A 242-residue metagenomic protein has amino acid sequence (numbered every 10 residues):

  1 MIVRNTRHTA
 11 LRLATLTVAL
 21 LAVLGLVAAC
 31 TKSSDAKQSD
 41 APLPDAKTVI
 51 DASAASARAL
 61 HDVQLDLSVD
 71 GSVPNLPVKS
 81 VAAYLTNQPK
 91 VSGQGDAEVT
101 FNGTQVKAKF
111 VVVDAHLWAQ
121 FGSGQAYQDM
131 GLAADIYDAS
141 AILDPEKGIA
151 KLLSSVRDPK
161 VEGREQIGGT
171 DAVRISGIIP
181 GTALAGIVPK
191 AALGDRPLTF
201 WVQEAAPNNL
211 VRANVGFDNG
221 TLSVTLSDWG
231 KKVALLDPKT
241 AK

Functional and structural regions predicted by a protein language model:
I2-N5, T31-K242: Subset-of-secretome marker
I2-V18: Bacterial N-terminal signal peptides that target proteins for export
L26-A29: C-terminal motif of bacterial Sec signal peptides marking the signal peptidase cleavage site
